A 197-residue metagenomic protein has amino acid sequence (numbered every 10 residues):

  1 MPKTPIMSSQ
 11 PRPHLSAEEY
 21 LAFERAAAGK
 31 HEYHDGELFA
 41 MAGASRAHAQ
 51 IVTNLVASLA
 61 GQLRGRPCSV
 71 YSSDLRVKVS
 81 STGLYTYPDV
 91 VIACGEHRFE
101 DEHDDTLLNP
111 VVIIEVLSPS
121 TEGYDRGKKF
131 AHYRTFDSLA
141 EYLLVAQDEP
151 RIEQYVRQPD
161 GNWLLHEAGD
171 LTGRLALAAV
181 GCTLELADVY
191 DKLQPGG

Functional and structural regions predicted by a protein language model:
M1-G197: Gly/Pro/Ser/Thr-rich low-complexity, intrinsically disordered segments predominantly at protein N-termini
